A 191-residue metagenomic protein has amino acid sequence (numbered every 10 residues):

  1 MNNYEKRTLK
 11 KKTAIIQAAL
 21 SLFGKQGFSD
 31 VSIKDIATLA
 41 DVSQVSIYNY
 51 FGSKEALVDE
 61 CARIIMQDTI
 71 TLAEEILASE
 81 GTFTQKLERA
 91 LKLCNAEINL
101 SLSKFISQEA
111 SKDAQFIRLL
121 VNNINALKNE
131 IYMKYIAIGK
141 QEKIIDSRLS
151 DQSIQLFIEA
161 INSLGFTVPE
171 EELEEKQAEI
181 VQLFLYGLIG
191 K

Functional and structural regions predicted by a protein language model:
M1-K10: N-terminal intrinsically disordered/low-complexity leader segments
M1-N2, R89, E130-I144, A160 (+1 more regions): C-terminal peripheral helix-coil segments that are non-catalytic and often amphipathic
T8, V58, A62, M66 (+2 more regions): Amphipathic, non-transmembrane alpha-helical scaffold segments
K10-A19, I36, C61-I65, T69 (+1 more regions): Generic hydrophobic, amphipathic alpha-helix propensity
A14, L22-A56, E60: Helix-turn-helix
K25-S29, E80, E142: Short coil/turn segments at alpha/beta junctions that flank glycine-rich nucleotide-binding fingerprints
E60, E74-L100, I154: Hydrophobic alpha-helical connector segments
N95-I131, F166: Short secondary-structure transition hinges
